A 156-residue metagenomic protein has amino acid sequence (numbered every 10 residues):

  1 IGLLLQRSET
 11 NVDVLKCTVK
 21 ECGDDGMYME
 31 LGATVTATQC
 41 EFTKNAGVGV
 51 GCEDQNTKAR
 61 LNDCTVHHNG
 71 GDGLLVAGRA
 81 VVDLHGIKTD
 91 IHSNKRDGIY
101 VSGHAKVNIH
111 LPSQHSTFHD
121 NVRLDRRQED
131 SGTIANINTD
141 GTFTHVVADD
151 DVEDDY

Functional and structural regions predicted by a protein language model:
I1-Y156: Extracellular beta-rich repeat passengers
